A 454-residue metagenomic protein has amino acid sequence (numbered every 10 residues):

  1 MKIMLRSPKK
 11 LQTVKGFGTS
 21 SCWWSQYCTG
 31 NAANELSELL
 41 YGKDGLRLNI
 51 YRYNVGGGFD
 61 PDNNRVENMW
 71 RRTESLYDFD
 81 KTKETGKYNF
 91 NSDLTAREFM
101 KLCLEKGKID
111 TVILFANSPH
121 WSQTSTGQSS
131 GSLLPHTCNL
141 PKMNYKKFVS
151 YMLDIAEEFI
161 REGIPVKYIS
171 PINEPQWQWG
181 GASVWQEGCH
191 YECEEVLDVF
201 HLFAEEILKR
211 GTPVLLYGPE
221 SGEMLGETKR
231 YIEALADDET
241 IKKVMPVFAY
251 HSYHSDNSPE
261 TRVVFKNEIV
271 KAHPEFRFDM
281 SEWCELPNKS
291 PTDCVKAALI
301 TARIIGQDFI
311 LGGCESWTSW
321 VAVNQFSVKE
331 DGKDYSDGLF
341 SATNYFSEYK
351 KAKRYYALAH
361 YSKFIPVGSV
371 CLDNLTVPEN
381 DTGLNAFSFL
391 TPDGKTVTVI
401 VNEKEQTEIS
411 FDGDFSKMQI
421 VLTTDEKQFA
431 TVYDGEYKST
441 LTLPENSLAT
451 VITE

Functional and structural regions predicted by a protein language model:
M1-K9, E35-S37, R97-E98, D198-L202 (+4 more regions): Alpha-helical scaffolding within the catalytic cores of extracellular/periplasmic polymer-degrading hydrolases
I3-K167, P171, E187-E192, L197 (+2 more regions): N-terminal catalytic cores of secreted or lumenal carbohydrate-active enzymes
K15-S21, L48-V55, T111-F115, K167-P171 (+5 more regions): Structural recognition of the beta-strand scaffold that forms the well-ordered cores of secreted hydrolase catalytic
K147-P165, P175-L286: Active-site neighborhood of glycoside hydrolase catalytic domains
R277-H360, D373-V377: Aromatic/acidic polysaccharide-binding cleft in carbohydrate-active enzymes
V377-S416, N446: Carbohydrate-binding surface patches
Q406-V432: Beta-strand-rich binding/interaction modules
Y433-E454: C-terminal beta-strand-rich structural cap/linker in extracellular carbohydrate-active enzymes
